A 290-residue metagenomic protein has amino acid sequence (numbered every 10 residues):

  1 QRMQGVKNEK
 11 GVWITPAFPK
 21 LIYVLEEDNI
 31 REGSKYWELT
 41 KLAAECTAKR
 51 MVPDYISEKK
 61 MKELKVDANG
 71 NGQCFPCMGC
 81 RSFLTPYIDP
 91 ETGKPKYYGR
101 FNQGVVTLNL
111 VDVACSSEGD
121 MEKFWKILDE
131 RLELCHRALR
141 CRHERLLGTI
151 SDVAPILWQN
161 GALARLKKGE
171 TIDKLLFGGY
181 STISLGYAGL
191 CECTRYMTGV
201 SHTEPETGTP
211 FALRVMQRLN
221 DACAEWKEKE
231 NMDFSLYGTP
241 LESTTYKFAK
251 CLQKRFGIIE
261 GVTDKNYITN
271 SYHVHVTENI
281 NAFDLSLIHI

Functional and structural regions predicted by a protein language model:
Q1-G179, V200-S201, P205-I288: Conserved catalytic cores of very large enzyme subunits
G179-C193: Conserved phosphate/anionic-ligand binding catalytic regions in large, soluble enzymes, centered on
